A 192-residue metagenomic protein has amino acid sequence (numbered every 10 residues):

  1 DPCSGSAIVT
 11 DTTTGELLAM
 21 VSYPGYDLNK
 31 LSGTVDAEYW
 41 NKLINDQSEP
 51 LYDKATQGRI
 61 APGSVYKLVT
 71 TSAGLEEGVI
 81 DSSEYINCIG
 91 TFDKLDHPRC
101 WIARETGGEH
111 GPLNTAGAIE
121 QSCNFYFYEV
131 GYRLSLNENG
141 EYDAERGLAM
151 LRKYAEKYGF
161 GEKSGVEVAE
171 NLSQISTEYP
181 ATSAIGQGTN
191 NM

Functional and structural regions predicted by a protein language model:
D1-C3: Short loop/turn motifs at secondary-structure junctions and domain boundaries
G5, D11-S64, V69-M192: Beta-lactam-recognizing serine transpeptidase/beta-lactamase-like catalytic domain environment
